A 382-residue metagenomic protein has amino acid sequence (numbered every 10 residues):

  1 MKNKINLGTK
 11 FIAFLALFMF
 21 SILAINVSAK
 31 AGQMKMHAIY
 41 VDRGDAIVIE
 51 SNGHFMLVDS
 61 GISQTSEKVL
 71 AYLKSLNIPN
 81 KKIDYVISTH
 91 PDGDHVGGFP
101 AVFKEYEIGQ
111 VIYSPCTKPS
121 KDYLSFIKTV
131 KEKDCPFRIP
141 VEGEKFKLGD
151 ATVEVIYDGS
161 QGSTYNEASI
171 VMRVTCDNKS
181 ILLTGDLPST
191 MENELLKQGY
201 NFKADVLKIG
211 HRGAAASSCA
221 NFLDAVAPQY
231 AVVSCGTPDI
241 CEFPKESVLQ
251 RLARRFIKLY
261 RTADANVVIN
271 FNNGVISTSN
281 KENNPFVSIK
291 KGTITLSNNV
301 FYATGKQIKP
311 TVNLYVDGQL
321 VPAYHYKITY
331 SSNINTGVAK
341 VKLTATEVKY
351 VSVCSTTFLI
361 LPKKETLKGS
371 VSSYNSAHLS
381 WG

Functional and structural regions predicted by a protein language model:
K2-I5, T9, S21-F286: Non-globular, low-confidence helical/coil segments that flank catalytic cores
I83, T304, V312, Y326 (+3 more regions): Extracellular/surface recognition and adhesion modules
G143, Q161, S297-F301, T366-V371: Short beta-strand segments of immunoglobulin-like
I170, I308-P310, N375-L379: Structural beta-strand segments of beta-rich domains
P285-Q319: Solvent-exposed, low-complexity, repeat-rich "mucin-like" stalks and linkers
Q319-V351: Serine/threonine-rich, repeat-prone extracellular segments and beta-strand-based repeat modules of secreted/surface
C354-I360: C-terminal edge beta-strand
L361-G382: Pro/Thr/Ser/Gly-rich low-complexity, intrinsically disordered linker/stalk tracts
